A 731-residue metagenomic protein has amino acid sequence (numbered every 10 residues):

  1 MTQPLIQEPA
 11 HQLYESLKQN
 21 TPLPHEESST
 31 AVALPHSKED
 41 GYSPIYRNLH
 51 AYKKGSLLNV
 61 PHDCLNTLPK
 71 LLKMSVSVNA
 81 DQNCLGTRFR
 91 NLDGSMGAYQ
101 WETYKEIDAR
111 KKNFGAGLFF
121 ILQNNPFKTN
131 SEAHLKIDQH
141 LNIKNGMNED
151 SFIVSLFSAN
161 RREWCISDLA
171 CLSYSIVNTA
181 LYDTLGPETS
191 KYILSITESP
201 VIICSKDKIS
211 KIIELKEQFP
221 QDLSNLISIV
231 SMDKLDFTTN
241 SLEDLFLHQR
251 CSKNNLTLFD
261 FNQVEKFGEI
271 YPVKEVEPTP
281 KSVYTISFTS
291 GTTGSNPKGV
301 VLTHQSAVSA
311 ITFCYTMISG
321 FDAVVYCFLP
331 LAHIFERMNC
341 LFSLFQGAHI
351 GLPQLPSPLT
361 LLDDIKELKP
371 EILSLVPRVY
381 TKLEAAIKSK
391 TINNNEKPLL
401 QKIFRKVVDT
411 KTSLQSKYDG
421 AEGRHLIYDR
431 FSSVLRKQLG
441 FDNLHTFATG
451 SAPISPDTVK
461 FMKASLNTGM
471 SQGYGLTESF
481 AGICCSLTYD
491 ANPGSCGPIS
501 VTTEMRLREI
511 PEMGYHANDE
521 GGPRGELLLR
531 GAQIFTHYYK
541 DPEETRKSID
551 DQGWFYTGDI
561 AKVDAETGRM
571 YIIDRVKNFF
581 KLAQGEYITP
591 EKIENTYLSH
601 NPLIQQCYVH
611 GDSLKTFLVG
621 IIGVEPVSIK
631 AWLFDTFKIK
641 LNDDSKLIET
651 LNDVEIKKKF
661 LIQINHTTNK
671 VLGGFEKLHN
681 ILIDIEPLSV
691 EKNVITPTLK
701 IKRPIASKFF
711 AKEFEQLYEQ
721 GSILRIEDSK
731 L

Functional and structural regions predicted by a protein language model:
T2-V32, S173-Q263: Structural core segment of the AMP-binding/adenylate-forming
N83, R250-F259, V264-F288, S319-V324: Conserved pre-ATP/AMP-binding loop-to-beta segment of ANL
G94-Y104, G117-L185, F328: Conserved AMP-binding/adenylate-forming
T103-Y104, Y284-I311: Conserved AMP-binding A3 loop
N148, F152, D168, L185-E217 (+3 more regions): Conserved ATP-dependent adenylate/AMP-binding module captured primarily in the ANL superfamily
K253-N262, E371-S374, A386-A491, P602-I604: Gly/Ser/Thr-rich phosphate-binding loop
V308-V324, L331-S433, S465: Conserved AMP-binding/adenylation subdomain of ANL enzymes
M513-L582: Conserved ATP-binding/catalytic segment of the ANL
